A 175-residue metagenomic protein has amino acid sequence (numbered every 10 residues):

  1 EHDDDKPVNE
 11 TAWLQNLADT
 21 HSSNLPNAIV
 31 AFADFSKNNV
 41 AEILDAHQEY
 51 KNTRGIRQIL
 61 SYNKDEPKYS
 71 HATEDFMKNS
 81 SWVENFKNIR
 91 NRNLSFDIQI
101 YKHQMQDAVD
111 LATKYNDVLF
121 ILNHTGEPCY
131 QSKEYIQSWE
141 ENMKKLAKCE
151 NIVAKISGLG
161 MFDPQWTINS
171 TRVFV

Functional and structural regions predicted by a protein language model:
E1-D45: A metal-dependent hydrolase metal-coordination microenvironment
H2, Q58-M77: Glycine-rich phosphate-binding "P-loop"
N9, W13, E42, A46 (+3 more regions): Alpha-helical elements of Rossmann-like donor-binding domains used by nucleotide-donor carbohydrate transfer enzymes
L14, I29, H47, I56 (+3 more regions): Conserved, mostly hydrophobic/aromatic
H21-S23, Y50, Y115, C149-E150: Acidic-histidine catalytic/liganding microenvironments
P26-S36, G55-N63, G126: A short, structured active-site edge motif that brings together acidic residues
N39-E42, E49-N52, N63: Extended ligand-binding groove/face enriched in aromatic
A72-V175: Catalytic pocket-lining loop regions of alpha/beta-barrel enzymes, especially the amidohydrolase/enolase/GH5 lineages
